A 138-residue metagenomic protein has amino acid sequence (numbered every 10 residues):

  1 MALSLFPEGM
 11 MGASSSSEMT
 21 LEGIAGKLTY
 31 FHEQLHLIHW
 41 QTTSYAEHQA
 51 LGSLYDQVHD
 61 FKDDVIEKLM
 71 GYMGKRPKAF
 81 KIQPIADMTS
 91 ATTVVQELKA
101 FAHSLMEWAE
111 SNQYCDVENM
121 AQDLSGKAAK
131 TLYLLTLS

Functional and structural regions predicted by a protein language model:
M1-G23, D116-N119: Charge-dense, intrinsically disordered terminal/linker segments
S17, L21-I24, E47, L51 (+3 more regions): Amphipathic alpha-helical coiled-coil segments and their boundaries
E22, G26-T29, E33, G52 (+3 more regions): Generic structural signal for well-ordered, non-transmembrane alpha-helical segments in soluble/cytosolic regions
Y30-S53, W108-D116: Helix-loop segments that flank and shape redox-cofactor active sites
Q34, I38-Q41, D64, K68-G71 (+2 more regions): Amphipathic, soluble alpha-helical interaction motifs
A46-K78: Conserved alpha-helical segments that form or flank metal/cofactor-binding pockets of metalloenzymes
K81-T136: Acidic/histidine-rich alpha-helical segments that form the ligand environment of transition-metal centers
